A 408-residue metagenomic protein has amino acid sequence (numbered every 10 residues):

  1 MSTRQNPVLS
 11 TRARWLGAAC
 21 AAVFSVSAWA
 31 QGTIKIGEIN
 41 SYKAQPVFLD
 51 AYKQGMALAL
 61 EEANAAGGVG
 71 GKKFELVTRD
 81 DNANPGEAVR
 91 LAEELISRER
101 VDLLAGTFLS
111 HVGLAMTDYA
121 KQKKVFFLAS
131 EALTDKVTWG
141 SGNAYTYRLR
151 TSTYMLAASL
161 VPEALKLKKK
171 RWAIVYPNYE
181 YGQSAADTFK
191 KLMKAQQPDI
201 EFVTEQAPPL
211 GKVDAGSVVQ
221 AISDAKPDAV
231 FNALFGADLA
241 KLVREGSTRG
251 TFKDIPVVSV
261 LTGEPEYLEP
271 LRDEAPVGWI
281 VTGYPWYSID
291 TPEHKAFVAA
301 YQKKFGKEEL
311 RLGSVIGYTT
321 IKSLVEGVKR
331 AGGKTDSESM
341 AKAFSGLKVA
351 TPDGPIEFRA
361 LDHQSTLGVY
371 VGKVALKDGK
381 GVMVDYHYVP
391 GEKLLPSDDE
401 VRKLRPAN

Functional and structural regions predicted by a protein language model:
V26-A30: Sec/Tat signal peptide C-region and signal peptidase I cleavage site
Q31, Q54-L76, K194-I200: Signal peptide-proximal N-terminal region of secreted/periplasmic/extracellular or secretory-lumen proteins
I34, S345-N408: Solvent-exposed, acidic/polar segments of extracytosolic/periplasmic ligand-binding ectodomains
G37-G55, R79-G86, F108-H111, V175-Q183 (+2 more regions): Extracytoplasmic "Venus flytrap"
F48-Q54, A66-W139, L149, P208-A215 (+1 more regions): Beta-alpha junction/loop-to-helix N-cap segments that form part of ligand/metal-binding clefts
R90, D135-K136, N143-R249, Y287-A296: Extracellular/periplasmic Venus flytrap/periplasmic-binding protein
L95, E99-F108, L128-S130, A173-Y176 (+4 more regions): Periplasmic-binding protein-like
G246-Y318, K329-A331, T335, M383-A407: Extracellular/periplasmic periplasmic-binding protein-like sensory domains
